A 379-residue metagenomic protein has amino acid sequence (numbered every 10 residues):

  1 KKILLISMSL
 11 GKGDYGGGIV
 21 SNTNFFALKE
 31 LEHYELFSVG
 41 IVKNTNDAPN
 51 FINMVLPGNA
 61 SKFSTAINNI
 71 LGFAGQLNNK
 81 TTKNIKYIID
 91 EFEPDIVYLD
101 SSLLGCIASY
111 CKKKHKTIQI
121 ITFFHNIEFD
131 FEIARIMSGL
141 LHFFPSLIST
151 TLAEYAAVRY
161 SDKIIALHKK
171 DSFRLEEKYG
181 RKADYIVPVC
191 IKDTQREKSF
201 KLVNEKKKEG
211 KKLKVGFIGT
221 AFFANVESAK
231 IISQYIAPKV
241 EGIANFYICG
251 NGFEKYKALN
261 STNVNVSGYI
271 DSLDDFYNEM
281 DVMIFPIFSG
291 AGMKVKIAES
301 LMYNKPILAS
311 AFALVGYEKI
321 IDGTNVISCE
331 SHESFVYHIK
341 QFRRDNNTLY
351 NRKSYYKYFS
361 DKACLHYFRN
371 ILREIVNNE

Functional and structural regions predicted by a protein language model:
K1-P49, F92: N-terminal subdomain of nucleotide-sugar transferases
K83, E128, F143-I164: Membrane-proximal helix-turn-helix segments that form the acceptor-binding/catalytic region of lipid-linked
K86-C106, I118-I121, K163: Short N-terminal targeting/anchoring amphipathic segment
I96, K114-R135: Active-site proximal beta-strand in glycosyltransferases
Y155, R159-S199: Donor nucleotide-sugar binding/catalytic pocket of nucleotide-sugar-dependent glycosyltransferases
C190-A258, V266, I270-D271: Conserved catalytic-core segment of nucleotide-activated headgroup transferases in glycan assembly
F200-L202, R344-N377: A charged, aromatic-enriched C-terminal amphipathic alpha-helix characteristic of glycosyltransferases across folds
K296-E299, P306-A311: Short hydrophobic beta-strand element within catalytic cores of glycosyltransferases and related nucleotide-activated
